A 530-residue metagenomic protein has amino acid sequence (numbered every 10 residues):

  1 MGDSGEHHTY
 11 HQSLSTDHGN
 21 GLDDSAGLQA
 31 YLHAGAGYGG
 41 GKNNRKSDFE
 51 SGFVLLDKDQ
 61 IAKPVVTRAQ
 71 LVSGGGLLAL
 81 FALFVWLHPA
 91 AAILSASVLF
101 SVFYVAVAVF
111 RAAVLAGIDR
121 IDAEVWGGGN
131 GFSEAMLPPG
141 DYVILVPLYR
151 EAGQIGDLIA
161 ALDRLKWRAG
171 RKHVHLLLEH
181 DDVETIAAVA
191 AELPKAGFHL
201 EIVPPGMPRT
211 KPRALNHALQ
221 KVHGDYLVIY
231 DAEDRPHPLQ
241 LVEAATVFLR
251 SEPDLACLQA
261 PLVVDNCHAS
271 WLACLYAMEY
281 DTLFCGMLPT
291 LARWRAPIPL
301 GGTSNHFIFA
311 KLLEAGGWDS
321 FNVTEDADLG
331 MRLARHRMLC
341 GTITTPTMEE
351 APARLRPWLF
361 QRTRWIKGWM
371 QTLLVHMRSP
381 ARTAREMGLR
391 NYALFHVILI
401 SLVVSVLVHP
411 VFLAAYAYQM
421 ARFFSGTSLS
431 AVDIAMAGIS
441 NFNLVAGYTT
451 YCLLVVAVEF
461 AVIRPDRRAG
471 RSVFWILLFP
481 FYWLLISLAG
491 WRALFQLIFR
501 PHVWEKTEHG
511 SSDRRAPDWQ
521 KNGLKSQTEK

Functional and structural regions predicted by a protein language model:
F81-A113, G117-V125, N130-E134, V397-F499: Membrane-embedded multi-pass helical conduit in multi-pass membrane proteins, especially envelope-biosynthetic
V109-R171: N-terminal signal-anchor transmembrane helix
G140-V143, H173, L313, D328: Cell-envelope/extracellular polymer assembly enzymes that use nucleotide-activated donors
D163-G206: Acidic donor-binding segment of Leloir-type glycosyltransferases
A191-A196, L200-D225, P238-V323, T363-L374: Long helical/loop segments within the catalytic core of UDP-sugar-dependent glycosyltransferases, especially the large
D231-R235, F321, L333: The conserved acidic donor/metal-binding loop of glycosyltransferases
V323-L329: Acidic donor-binding loop at a coil-to-helix junction in glycosyltransferase catalytic cores that engages
G330-M348: Catalytic donor-sugar/metal-binding loop of nucleotide-sugar-dependent glycosyltransferases
